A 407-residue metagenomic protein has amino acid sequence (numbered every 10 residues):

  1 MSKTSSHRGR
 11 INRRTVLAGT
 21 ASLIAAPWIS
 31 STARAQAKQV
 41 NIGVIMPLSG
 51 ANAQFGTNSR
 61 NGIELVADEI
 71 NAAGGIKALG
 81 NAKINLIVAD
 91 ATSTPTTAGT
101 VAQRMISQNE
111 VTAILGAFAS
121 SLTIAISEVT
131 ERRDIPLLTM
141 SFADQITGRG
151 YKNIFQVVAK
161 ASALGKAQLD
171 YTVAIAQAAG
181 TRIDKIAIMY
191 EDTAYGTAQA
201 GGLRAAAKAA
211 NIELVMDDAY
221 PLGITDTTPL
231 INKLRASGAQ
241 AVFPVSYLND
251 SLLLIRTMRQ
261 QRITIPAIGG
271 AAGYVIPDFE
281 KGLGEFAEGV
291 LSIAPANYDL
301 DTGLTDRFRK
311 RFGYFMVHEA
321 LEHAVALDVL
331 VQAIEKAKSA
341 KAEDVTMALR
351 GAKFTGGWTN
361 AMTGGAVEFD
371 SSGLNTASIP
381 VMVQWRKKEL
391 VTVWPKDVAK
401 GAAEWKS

Functional and structural regions predicted by a protein language model:
S2-T4, N12-G19, S31, A35-S407: Extracytosolic ligand-binding ectodomains
A21-A26: Bacterial N-terminal signal peptides
